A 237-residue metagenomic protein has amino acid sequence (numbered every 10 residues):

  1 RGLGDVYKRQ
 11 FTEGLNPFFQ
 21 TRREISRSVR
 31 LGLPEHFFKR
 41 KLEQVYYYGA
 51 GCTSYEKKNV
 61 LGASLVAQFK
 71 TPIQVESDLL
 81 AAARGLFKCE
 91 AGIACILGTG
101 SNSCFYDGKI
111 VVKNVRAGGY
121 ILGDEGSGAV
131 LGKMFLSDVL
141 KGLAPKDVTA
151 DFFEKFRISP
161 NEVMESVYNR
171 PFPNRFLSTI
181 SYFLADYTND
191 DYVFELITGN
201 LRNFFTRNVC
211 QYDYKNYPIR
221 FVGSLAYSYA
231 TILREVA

Functional and structural regions predicted by a protein language model:
G2-Y7: Short, small-residue-biased leader/transition segments that mark boundaries at the very start of proteins
F11-E13, P17-F18, P34-Q74, L86-F87 (+2 more regions): Short beta-strand-loop/turn "lid" adjacent to the catalytic site in phosphate-handling enzymes
G14, F19, F153-K215: Adenine-nucleotide phosphate-binding core of ATP-dependent small-molecule kinases
V29-Q44, F205-Y217: Phosphate/pyrophosphate-binding loops at sites that engage ATP/ADP/AMP, CoA/4′-phosphopantetheine, polyphosphate
Y48, A94-G100, V222: Short beta-strand segments
G49-Y55, F194, N208-E235: Glycine-rich phosphate-binding loops at beta-strand->alpha-helix junctions
K70-A94, F105-A117: Active-site neighborhood for divalent-cation/phosphate handling
V111-R157: Glycine-rich phosphate-binding loop plus the immediately following alpha-helix
